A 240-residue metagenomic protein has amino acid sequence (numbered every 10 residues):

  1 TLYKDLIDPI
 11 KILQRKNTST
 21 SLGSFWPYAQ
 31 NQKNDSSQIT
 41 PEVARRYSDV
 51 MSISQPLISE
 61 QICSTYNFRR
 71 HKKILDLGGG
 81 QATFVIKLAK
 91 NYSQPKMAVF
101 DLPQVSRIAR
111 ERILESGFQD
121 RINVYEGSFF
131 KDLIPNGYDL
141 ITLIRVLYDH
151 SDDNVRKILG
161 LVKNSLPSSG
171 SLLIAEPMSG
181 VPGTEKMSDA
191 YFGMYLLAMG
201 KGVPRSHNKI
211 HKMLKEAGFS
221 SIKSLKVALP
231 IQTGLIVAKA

Functional and structural regions predicted by a protein language model:
T1-K72: Conserved Class I S-adenosyl-L-methionine-dependent methyltransferase catalytic core
F68, K73-A240: Alpha-helical subdomain
